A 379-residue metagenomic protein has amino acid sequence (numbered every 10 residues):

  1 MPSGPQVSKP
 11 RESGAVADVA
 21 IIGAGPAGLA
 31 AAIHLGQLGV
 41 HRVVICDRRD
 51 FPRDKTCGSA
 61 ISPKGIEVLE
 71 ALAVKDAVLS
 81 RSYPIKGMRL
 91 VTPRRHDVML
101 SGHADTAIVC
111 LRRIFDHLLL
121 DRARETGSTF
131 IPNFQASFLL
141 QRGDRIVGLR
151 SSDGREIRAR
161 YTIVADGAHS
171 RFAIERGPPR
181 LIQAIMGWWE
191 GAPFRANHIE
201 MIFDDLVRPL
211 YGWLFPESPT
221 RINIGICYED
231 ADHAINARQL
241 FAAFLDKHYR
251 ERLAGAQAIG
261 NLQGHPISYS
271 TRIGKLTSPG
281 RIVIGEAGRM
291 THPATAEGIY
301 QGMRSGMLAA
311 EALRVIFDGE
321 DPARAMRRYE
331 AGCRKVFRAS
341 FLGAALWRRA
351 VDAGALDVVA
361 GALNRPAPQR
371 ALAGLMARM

Functional and structural regions predicted by a protein language model:
R11-A27: Beta1/beta-strand and adjacent pyrophosphate-binding region of the FAD-binding site in flavoprotein oxidoreductases
A27, F51, H169: Conserved Rossmann-like nucleotide-cofactor binding loop
I33-C57: Glycine-rich FAD pyrophosphate-binding loop
D50-E70: Conserved N-terminal glycine-rich FAD pyrophosphate-binding loop of Rossmann-like flavoproteins
I66, A71-L118: A conserved beta-strand/loop capping segment in the N-terminal third of enzymes that catalyze redox or closely related
R122-A254: Predominantly flavin-linked oxidoreductase catalytic cores and closely associated redox partners
D232-A309, L313: FAD/FMN-dependent oxidoreductases across multiple families
E311-M379: C-terminal helical "tail/cap" subdomain of flavin- and related membrane-associated enzymes
